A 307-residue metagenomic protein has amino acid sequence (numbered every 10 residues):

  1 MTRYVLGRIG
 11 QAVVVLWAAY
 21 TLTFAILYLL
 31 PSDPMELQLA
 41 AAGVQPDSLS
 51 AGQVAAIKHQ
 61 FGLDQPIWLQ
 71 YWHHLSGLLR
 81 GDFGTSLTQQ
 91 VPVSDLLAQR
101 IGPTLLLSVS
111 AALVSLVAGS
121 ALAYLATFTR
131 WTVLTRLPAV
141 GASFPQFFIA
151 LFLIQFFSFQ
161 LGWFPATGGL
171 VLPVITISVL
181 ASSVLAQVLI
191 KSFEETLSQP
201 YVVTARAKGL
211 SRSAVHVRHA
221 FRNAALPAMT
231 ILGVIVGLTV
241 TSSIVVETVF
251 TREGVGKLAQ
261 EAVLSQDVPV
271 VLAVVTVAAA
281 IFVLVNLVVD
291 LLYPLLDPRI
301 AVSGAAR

Functional and structural regions predicted by a protein language model:
T2-R3, L97-V133, Q146, A166-R307: Alpha-helical transmembrane segments of integral membrane proteins, especially multi-pass inner/plasma-membrane
T2-T23: Hydrophobic secretory-pathway targeting helix
L16, Y20, F24-S32, L37 (+6 more regions): Membrane-embedded alpha-helical segments of multi-pass transporters/permeases
L16-L69, G162-L170: Hydrophobic alpha-helical transmembrane segments of membrane transport/permease proteins and related membrane-embedded
L22-L29, S76, R136-P165: Membrane-water interface segments at the C-terminal ends of transmembrane alpha-helices in multi-pass inner-membrane
S48-R80, F250-E261: Short hydrophobic, aromatic-rich alpha-helical segments embedded in or entering the lipid bilayer of multi-pass
V54, K58-P66, D82-S86, V93 (+2 more regions): Membrane-interfacial helix-loop-helix junctions in multi-pass membrane proteins
G62-S120: An internal, D/E-rich "acidic patch" concept
